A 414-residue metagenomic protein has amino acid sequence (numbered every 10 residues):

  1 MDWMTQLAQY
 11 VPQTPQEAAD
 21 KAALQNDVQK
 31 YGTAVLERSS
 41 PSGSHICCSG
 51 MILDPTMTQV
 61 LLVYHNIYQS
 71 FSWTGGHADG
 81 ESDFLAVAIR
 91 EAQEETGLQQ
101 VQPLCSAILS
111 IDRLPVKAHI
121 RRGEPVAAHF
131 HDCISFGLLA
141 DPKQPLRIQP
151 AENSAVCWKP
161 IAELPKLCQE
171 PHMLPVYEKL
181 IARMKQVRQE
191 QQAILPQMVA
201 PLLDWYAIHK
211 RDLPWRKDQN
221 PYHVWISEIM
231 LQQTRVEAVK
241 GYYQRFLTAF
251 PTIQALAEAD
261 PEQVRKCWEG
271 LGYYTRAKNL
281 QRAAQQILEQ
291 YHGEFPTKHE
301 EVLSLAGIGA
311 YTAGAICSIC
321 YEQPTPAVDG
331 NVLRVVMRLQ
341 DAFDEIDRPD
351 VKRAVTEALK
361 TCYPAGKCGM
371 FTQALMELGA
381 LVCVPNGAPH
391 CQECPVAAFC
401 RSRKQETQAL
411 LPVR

Functional and structural regions predicted by a protein language model:
Q9-S49, R401-R403, Q408-V413: Acidic, metal-coordinating catalytic segment for phosphate/diphosphate chemistry, firing primarily on the Nudix
G43-C48, P55, N66-Y68, W73 (+1 more regions): Short connector loops at helix/strand junctions that flank enzyme active sites, especially segments positioning acidic
C48, T58, D132-I134, S154 (+1 more regions): Change "...and in nucleic-acid phosphodiester-cleaving endonucleases..." to "...and in nucleic-acid processing enzymes
G50, I134-L138, V332: A structural signal for short, well-ordered beta-strand segments
T58-Q99, R414: Conserved Nudix-box catalytic region and its N-terminal flanking loop in Nudix hydrolases and closely related
D79-P175: Unchanged
Q169-E190: Charged phosphate-binding loop/patch that engages nucleotide di/tri-phosphates or the phosphate backbone of nucleic
W205-Q392, V396-R401, Q405: Catalytic cores of DNA base-excision repair glycosylases
